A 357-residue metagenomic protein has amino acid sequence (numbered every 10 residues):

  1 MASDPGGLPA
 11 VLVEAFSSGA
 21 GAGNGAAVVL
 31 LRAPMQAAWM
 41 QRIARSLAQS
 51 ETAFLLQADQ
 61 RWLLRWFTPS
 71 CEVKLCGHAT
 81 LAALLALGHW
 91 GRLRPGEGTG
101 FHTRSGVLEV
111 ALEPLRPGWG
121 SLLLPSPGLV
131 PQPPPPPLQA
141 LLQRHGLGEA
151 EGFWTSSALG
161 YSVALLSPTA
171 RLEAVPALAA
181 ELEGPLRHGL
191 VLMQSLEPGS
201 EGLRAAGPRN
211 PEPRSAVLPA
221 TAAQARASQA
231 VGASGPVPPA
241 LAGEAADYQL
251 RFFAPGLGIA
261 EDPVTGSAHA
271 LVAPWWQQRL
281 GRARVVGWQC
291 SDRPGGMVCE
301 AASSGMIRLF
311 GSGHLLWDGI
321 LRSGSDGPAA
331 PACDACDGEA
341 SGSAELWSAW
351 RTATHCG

Functional and structural regions predicted by a protein language model:
M1-L75, L81-G357: Active-site proximal loop and beta-alpha junction motif in alpha/beta enzyme cores
